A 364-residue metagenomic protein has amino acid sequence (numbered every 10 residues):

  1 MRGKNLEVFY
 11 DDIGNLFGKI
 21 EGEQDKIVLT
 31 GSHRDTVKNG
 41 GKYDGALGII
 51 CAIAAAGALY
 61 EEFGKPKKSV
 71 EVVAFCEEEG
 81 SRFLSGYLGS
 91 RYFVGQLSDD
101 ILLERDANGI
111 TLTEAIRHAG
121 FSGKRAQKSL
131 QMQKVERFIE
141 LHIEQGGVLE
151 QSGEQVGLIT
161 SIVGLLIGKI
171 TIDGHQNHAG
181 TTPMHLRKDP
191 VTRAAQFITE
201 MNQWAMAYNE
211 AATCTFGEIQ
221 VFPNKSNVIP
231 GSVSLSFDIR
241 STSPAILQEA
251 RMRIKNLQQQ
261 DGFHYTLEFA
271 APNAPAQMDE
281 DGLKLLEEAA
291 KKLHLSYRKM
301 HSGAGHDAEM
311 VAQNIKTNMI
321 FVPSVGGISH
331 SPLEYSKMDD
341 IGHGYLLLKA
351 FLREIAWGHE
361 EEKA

Functional and structural regions predicted by a protein language model:
M1-G41, L59: Acidic/His- and Gly-rich active-site-bordering loop/insert found across diverse amide/peptide-bond hydrolases
D11, K65-P66, A126-L130, T181 (+4 more regions): Flexible, glycine/charged-enriched surface loops at secondary-structure junctions
T30-H33, N39-G80, L166-I172, H178-W204 (+3 more regions): Alpha-helical metal-binding/catalytic segments enriched in His/Glu/Asp
G31-S32, Y297-A350, I355: Zn-dependent metallopeptidase/amidohydrolase metal-coordination segment
R34-T36, V70-S81, Q145, Q176 (+3 more regions): Acidic, glycine-rich active-site loops and adjacent beta-strand->loop/helix elements that engage anionic groups
E77-E78, R82-P244: Midchain, well-structured core segments that form catalytic/ion-binding scaffolds
D100, R240-T242, A270-P272, G327-M338: Short beta-alpha connecting loops at secondary-structure transitions that line or flank enzyme active sites
T215-N224, S236-T242, Y265-L283, G303 (+1 more regions): A short beta-alpha structural unit
